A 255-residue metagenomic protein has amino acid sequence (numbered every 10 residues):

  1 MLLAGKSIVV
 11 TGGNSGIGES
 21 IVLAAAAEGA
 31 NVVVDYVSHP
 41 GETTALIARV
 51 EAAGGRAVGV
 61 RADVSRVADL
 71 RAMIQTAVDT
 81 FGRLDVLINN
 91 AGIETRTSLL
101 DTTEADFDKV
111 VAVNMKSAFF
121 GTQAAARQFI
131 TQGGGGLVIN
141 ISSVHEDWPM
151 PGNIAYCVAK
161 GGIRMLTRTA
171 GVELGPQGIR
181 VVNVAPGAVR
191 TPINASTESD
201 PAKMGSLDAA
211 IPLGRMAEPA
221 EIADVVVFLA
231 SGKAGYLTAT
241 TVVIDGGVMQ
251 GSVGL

Functional and structural regions predicted by a protein language model:
S7, N14-S15: Conserved glycine-rich cofactor-binding loop
S98-L99, D106-V111, L207: Substrate-binding pocket helix/loop in short-chain dehydrogenase/reductase
L100, W148-I154, P176, G214 (+1 more regions): Active-site loop immediately N-terminal to the catalytic Tyr-X3-Lys motif of short-chain dehydrogenase/reductase
T122, A159, T167: Active-site helix of classical SDR
R127, V172-P176, G235: Alpha-helical segment proximal to the catalytic Tyr-Lys
S143: Residue(s) in the substrate-gating loop at a strand-loop-helix junction that position the organic substrate next
W148, V227, T238-L255: Short C-terminal tail/terminal secondary-structure segment of NAD(P)H-dependent dehydrogenase/reductase domains
